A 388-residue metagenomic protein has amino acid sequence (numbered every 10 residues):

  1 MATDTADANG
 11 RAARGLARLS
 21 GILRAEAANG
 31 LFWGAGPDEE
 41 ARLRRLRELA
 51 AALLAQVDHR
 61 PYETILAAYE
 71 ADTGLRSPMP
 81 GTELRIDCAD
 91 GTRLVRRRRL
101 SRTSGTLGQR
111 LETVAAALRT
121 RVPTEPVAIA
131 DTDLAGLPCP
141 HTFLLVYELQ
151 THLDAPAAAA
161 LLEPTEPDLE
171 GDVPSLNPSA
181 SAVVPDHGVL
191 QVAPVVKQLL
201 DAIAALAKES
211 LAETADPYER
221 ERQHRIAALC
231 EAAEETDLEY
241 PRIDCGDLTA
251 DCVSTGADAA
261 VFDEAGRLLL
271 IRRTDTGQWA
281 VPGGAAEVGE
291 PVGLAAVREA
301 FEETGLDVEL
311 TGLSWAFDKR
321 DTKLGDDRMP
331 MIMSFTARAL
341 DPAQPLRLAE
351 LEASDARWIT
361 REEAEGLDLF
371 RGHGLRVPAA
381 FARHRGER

Functional and structural regions predicted by a protein language model:
A2-L43, T142-T236, Q278, E350-R388: Nudix hydrolase/Nudix homology domain
P37-E83, P217-D258: Acidic, metal-coordinating catalytic segment for phosphate/diphosphate chemistry, firing primarily on the Nudix
S77-G81, D87, T142-L144, C252-G256 (+2 more regions): Short connector loops at helix/strand junctions that flank enzyme active sites, especially segments positioning acidic
P80, I86, V196-I203, T255 (+1 more regions): Disulfide-bonded cysteine-rich modules in secreted/extracellular proteins, activating on the conserved Cys frameworks
L84, A259, E309, W315: Histidine/lysine/aspartate-rich catalytic loop segments that bind and position anionic ligands
R85-R121, D263-E302: Conserved Nudix-box catalytic region and its N-terminal flanking loop in Nudix hydrolases and closely related
G105-P194, A286-E309, F317-H373: Unchanged
